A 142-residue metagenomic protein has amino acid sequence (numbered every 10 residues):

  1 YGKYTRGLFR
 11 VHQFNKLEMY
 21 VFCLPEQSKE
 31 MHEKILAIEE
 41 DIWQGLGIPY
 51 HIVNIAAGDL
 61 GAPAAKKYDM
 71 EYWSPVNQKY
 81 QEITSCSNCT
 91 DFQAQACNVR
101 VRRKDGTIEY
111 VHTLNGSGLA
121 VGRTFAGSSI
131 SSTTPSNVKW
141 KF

Functional and structural regions predicted by a protein language model:
Y1-F142: TRNA-recognition modules of translation machinery and tRNA-sensing kinases, especially anticodon-binding
